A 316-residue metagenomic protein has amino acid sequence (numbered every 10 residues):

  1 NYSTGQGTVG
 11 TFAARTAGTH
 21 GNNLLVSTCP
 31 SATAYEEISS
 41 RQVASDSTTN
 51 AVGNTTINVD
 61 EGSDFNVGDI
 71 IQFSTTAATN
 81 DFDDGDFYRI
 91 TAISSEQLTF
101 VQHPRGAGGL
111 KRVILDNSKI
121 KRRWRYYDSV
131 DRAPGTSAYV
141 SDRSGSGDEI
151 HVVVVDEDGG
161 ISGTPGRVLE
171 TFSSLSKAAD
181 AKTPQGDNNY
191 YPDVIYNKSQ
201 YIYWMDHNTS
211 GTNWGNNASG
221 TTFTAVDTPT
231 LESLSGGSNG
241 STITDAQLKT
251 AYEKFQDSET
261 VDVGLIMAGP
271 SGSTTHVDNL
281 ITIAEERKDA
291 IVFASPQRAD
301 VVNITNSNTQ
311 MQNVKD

Functional and structural regions predicted by a protein language model:
N1-D316: Surface-exposed assembly/interface segments
